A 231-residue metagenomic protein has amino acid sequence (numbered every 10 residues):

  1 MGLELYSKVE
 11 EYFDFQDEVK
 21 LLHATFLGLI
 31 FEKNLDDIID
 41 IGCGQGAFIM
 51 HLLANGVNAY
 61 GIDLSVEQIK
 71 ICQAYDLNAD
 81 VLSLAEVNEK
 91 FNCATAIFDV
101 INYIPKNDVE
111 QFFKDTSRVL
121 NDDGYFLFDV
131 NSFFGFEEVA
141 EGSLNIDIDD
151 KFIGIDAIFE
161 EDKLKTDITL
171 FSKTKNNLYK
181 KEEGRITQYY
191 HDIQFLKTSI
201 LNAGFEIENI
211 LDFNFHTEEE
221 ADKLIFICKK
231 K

Functional and structural regions predicted by a protein language model:
M1-K33: Conserved class I S-adenosyl-L-methionine
L35-G42: Conserved class I S-adenosyl-L-methionine
G46-A85: Class I SAM-dependent methyltransferase SAM/SAH-binding core
A85-A94: A short acidic, Gly/Pro-enriched loop at the edge of an enzyme's catalytic core that lines a small-molecule cofactor
E110-D122: A short glycine-rich, Lys/Arg-flanked "PGG" loop and its adjoining helix->strand segment in the class I
D123-V130: Conserved beta-strand signature within the Rossmann-like core of class I S-adenosyl-L-methionine
V130-K197: SAM-dependent methyltransferase
E219-K231: Core SAM-dependent methyltransferase catalytic element
